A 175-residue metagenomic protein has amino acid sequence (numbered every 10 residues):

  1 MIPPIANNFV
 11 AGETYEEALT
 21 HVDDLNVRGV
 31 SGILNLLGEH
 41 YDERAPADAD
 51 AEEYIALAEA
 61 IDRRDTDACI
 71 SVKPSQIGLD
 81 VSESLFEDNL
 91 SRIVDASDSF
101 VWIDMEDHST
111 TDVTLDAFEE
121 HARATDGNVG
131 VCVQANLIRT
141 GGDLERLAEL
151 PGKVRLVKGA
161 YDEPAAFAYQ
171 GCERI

Functional and structural regions predicted by a protein language model:
M1-I175: Positively charged, amphipathic and often flexible ligand-engagement surfaces
